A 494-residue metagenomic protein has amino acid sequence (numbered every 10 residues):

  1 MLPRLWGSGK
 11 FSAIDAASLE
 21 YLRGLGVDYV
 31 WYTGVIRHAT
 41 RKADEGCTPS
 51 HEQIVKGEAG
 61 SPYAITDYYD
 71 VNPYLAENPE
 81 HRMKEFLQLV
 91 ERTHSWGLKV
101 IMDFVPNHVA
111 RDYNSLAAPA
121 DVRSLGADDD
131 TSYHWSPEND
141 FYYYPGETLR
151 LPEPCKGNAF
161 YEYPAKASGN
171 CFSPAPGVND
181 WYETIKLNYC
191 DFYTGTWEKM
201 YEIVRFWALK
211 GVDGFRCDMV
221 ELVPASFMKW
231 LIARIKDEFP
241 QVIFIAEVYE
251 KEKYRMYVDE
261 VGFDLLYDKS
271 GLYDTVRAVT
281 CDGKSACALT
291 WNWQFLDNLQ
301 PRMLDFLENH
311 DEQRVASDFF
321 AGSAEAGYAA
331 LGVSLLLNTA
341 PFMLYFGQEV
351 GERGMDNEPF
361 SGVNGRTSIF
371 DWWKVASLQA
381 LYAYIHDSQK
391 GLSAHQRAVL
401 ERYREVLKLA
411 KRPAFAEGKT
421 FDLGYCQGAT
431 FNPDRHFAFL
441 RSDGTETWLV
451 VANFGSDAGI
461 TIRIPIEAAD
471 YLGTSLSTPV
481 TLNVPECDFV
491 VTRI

Functional and structural regions predicted by a protein language model:
M1, L22, Y32, Y68 (+10 more regions): Conserved, mostly hydrophobic/aromatic
L2, W31-T40, F104-Y113, D218-P224 (+2 more regions): Short, solvent-exposed turn/loop segments enriched in Gly/Ser/Thr/Pro and often Arg
L2-D28, G34-F206, L231: Substrate-binding/active-site clefts of carbohydrate-active enzymes
T40, N309, R314-I466: Loop/helix patches that line or flank the sugar-binding groove of alpha-linked glycan CAZymes
G97, V204, I232-A233, D237-S368 (+2 more regions): Conserved alpha/beta catalytic core and glycan-binding cleft of carbohydrate-active enzymes
N179-Y254: Active-site neighborhood of glycoside hydrolase catalytic domains
P465-S477: Solvent-exposed beta-hairpin/edge-strand motifs
T478-I494: C-terminal beta-strand-rich structural cap/linker in extracellular carbohydrate-active enzymes
